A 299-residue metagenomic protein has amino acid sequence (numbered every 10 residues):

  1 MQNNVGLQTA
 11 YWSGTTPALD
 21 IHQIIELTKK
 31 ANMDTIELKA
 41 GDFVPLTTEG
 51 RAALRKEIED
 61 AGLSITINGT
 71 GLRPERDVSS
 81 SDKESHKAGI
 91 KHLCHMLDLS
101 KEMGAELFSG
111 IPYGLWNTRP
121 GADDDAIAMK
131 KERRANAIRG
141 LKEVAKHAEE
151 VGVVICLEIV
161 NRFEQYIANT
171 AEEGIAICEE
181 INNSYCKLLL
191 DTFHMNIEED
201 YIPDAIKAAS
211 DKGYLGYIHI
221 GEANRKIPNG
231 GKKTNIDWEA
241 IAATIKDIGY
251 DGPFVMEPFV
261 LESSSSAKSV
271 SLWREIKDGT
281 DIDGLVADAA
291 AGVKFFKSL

Functional and structural regions predicted by a protein language model:
M1-S13, A18-N32, E59, G104-E106 (+2 more regions): Histidine-acidic metal/acid-base catalytic patches
M1-W12, I67-S80, P112-D125: N-terminal small/glycine-rich loop or linker at the start of catalytic domains across soluble metabolic enzymes
Y11-S13, A40-D42, G71-P74, G114-W116 (+4 more regions): Active-site-proximal loop/turn and secondary-structure-junction residues that shape catalytic pockets, frequently
A18-Q23, E59-D60, S79-K187, G279 (+1 more regions): Active-site acidic/histidine proton-transfer and metal-coordination neighborhood in alpha/beta enzyme cores
E37-E59, P112-R119, G230: Glycine-rich, proline-tolerant flexible connector loops at the mouths of alpha/beta enzymes
T47-I65, I127-K130, V153, S266-K268 (+1 more regions): Short acidic, glycine/proline-enriched helix-loop-strand junctions
G50-G62, G140-A148, A240-T244: Catalytic-core regions built around general acid/base machinery
